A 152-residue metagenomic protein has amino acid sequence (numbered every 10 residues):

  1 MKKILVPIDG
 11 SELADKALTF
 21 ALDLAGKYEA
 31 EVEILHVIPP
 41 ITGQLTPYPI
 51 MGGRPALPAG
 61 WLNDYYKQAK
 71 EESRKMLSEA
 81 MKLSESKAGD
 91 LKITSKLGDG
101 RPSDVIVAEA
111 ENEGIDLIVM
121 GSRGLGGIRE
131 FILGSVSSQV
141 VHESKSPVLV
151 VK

Functional and structural regions predicted by a protein language model:
M1-K2, K152: Absolute protein N-terminus
K2-G60, K87-A88: Small/aliphatic-rich secondary-structure junction motif
A14-A17, A21, A25, S73 (+4 more regions): Small-residue (primarily alanine) positions within well-ordered alpha-helices, especially packing/interaction faces
D23, D104, A108-K152: Gly/Ser-rich helix-loop-strand patches that form or flank binding pockets for ribonucleotide-derived cofactors
E31, D90-T94, P147: Residues at or immediately flanking beta-strands
L35, T94-G98, L149: General small-molecule cofactor/ligand-binding pocket signal
R54-K75: A short acidic, glycine-rich active-site loop that binds or catalyzes chemistry on phosphate/adenosine moieties
K75-I118: Structural beta-alpha unit
